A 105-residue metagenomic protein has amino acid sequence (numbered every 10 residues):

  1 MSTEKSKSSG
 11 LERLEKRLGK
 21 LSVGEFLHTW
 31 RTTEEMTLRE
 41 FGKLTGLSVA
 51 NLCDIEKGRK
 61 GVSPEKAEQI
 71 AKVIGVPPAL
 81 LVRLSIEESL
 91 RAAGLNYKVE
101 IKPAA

Functional and structural regions predicted by a protein language model:
M1-E25, T29, T33-E34, P77-R83 (+1 more regions): N-terminal flexible/basic segments that precede or flank functional cores
G19-S22, L47, V62: Alpha-helix N-cap/N′ positions at the starts of helices
H28-T29, R39, A50, E68: Residues within the helices of the helix-turn-helix
R31, G42, A71: The alpha-helix within a helix-turn-helix
T32, G46, K57-R59, I86: Residue-level detection of the helix-turn-helix DNA-binding "recognition helix"
E34-D54: Short alpha-helical DNA-recognition segment
T37-R39, R59-K72: Short, basic-rich loop-to-helix N-cap that marks the start of a DNA-contacting helix
